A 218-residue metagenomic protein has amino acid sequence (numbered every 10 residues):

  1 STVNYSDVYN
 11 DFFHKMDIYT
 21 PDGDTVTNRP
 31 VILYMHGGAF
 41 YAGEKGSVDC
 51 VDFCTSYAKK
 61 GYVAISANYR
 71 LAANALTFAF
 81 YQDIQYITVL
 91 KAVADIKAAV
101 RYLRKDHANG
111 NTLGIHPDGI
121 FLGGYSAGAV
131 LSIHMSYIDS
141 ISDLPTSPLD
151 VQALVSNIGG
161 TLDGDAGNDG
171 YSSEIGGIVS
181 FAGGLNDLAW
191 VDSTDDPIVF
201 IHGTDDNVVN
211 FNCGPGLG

Functional and structural regions predicted by a protein language model:
S1-T27: N-terminal cap/lid segment of alpha/beta-hydrolase-fold proteins
G23, T27, Y81-A94, A98-S126 (+1 more regions): Gly/Ser-rich "nucleophile elbow"/oxyanion-hole loop immediately N-terminal to the catalytic nucleophile in hydrolases
D24-R29, M35-T77, L185-L188, N207-F211: Short substrate-entry loop that stabilizes the transition state in hydrolases
P30, G176, D196: Alpha/beta-hydrolase fold active-site loops
A127, L131-M135, A189: Hydrolases whose catalytic domains are alpha/beta-hydrolase-1, hotdog thioesterase, or metallo-beta-lactamase-like
I141-S173: Short mixed-charge
V179-F181: A short, hydrophobic beta-strand element of the alpha/beta-hydrolase
V199-H202, D206: Short beta-strand/loop motif that positions the catalytic acidic residue of the alpha/beta-hydrolase fold
